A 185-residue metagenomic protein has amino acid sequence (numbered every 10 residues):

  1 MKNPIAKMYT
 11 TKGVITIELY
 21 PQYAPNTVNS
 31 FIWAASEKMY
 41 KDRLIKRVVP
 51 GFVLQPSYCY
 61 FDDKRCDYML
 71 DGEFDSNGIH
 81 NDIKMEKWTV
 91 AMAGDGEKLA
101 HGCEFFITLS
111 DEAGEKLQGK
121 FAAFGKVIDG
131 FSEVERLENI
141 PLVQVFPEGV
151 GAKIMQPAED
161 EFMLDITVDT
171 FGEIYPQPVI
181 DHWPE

Functional and structural regions predicted by a protein language model:
M1-E185: Cyclophilin-like peptidyl-prolyl cis-trans isomerases
